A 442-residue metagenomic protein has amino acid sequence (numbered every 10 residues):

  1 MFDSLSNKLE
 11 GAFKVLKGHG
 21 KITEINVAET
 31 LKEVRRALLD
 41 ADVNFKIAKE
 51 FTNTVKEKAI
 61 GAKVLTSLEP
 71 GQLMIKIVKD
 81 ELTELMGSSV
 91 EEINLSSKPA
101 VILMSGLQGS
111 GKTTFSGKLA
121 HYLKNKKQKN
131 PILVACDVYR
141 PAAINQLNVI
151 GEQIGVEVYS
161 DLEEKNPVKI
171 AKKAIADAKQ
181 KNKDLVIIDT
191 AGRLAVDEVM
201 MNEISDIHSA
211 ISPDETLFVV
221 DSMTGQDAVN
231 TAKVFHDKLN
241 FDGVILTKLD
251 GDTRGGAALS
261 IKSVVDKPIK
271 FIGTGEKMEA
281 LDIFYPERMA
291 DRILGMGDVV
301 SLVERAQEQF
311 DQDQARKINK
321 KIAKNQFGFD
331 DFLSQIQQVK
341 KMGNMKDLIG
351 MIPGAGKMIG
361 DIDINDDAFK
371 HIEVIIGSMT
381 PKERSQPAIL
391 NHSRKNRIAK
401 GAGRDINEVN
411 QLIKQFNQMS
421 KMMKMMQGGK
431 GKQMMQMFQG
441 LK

Functional and structural regions predicted by a protein language model:
F2-H19, R288-K442: Long amphipathic alpha-helical segments used for membrane anchoring, targeting, substrate engagement, or oligomerization
L9-G11, V15-C136, A143-E164, A171-I188: Primarily NTPase-proximal linker/entry elements flanking Walker-type ATP/GTP-binding cores
L16, D42, V78, L107 (+9 more regions): Residue-level signature of catalytic and energy-coupling elements of molecular machines, predominantly ATP/GTP-dependent
H19, N26, E92-S96, S105-Q108 (+14 more regions): Replace "in large, NTP-powered and nucleic-acid-processing enzymes" with "in large, NTP-powered factors and other
E29, E33, E50, T54 (+8 more regions): Amphipathic alpha-helical interaction segments
G109-S110, Y139-P141, K165-P167, G192-V196 (+2 more regions): Short, small-residue-enriched loops and turns at beta-alpha junctions that line or gate enzyme active sites
K127-I132, I154-V158, D184-V186, I211-T216 (+2 more regions): Short, surface-exposed connector motifs at secondary-structure boundaries
A171-I175, K179, K183, A195 (+2 more regions): Conserved phosphate-handling catalytic cores of large alpha/beta enzymes
